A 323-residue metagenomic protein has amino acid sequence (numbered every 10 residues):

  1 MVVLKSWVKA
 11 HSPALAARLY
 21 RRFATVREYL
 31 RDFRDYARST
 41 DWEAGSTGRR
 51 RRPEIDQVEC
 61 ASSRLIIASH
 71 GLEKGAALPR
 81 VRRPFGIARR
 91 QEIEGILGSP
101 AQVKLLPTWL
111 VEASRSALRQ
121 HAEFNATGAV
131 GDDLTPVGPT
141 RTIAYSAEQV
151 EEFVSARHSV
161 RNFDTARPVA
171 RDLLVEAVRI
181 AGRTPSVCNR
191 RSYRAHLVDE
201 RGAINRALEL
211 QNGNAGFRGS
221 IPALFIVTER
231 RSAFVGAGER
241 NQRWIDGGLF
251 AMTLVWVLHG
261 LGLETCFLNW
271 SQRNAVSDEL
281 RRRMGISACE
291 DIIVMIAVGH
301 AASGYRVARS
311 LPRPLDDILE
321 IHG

Functional and structural regions predicted by a protein language model:
M1-G323: Acidic, surface-exposed loops and disordered segments
